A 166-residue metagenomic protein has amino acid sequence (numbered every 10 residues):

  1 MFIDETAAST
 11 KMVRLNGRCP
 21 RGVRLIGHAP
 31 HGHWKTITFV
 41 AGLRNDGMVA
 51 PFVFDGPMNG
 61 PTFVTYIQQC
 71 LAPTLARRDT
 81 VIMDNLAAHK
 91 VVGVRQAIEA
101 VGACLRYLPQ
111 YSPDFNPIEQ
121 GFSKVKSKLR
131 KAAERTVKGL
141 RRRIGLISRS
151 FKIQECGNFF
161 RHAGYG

Functional and structural regions predicted by a protein language model:
M1-G166: Short functional hotspots at interaction and active-site rims
